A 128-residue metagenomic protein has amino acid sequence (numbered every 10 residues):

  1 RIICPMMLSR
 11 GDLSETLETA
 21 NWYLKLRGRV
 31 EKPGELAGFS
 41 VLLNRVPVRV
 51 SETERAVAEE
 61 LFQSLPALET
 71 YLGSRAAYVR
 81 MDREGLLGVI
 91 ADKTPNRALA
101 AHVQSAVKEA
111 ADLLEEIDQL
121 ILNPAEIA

Functional and structural regions predicted by a protein language model:
R1, T19-W22, V57-E60: Glycine-rich, phosphate-binding/catalytic loops in enzymes
R1-I2, G34-F39, P66-A67: Short glycine-/polar-rich loops that comprise or flank the Walker A/P-loop and associated switch/sensor motifs
R1-R10: Inter-motif core of Ras-like GTPase G domains
G11-T16, A106-A110: Phosphate/oxyanion-binding active-site loops and adjacent basic polyanion-contact surfaces
L13-F39, N44: Conserved C-terminal guanine-recognition region of P-loop GTPase G domains, centered on the G4
R45-E52, A56-D92: Beta-strand-loop-alpha "switch" segments that mediate conformational coupling across diverse proteins
M81-A111: C-terminal boundary of histidine-terminating zinc-finger modules
S105-A128: Charged phosphate-binding loop/patch that engages nucleotide di/tri-phosphates or the phosphate backbone of nucleic
